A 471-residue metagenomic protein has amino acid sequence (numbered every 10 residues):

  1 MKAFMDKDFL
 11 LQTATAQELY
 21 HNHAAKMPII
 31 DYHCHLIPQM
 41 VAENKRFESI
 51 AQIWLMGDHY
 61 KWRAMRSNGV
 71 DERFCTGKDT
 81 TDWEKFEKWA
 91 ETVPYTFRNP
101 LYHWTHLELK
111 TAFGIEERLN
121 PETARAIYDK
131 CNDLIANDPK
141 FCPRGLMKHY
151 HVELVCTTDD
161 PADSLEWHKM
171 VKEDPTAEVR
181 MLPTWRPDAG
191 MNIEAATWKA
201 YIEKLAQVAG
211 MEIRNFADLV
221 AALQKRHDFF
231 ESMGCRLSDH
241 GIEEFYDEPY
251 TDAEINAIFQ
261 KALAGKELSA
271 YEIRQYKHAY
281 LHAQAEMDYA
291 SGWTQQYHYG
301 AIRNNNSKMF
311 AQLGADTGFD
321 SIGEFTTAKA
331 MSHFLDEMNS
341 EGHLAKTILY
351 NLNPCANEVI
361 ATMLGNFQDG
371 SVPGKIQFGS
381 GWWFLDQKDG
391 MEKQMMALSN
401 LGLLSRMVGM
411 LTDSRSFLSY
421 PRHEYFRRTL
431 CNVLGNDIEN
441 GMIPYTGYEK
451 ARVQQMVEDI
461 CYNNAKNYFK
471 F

Functional and structural regions predicted by a protein language model:
M1-S291, H343-A345, L349-P354, E358-A361 (+1 more regions): Metal-cofactor-binding active-site regions of metalloenzymes
S269-A270, F319-F325: A short acidic, glycine-rich active-site loop that binds or catalyzes chemistry on phosphate/adenosine moieties
Q295-Y297: C-terminal amphipathic alpha-helical interaction region
N306: Hard-cation-handling environments
F310-G318: Short glycine/proline- and charge-enriched loop/turn segments that cap or connect secondary-structure elements
F325-M331: Divalent-cation-assisted or electrostatically stabilized phosphate/pyrophosphate-binding catalytic cores
F334-S340: Short, basic/hydrophobic alpha-helical segments
